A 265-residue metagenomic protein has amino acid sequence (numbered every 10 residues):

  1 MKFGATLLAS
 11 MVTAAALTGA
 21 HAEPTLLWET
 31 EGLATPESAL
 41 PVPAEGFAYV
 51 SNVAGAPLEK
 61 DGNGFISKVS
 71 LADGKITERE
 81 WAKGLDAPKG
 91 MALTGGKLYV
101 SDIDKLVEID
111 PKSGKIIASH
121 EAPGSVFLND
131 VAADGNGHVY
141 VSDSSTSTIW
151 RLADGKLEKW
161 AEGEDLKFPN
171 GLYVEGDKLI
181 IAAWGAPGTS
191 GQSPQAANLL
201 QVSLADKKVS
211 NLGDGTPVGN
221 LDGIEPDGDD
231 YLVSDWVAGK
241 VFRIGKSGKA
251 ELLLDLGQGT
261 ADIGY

Functional and structural regions predicted by a protein language model:
M1-H21: Gram-negative bacterial Sec-dependent N-terminal signal peptides
A22-P36: A short helix->beta-strand "capping" segment at the edge of beta-propeller domains
L27, K105-H138, S142-T146: Asp-box/WD-like beta-propeller blade repeats and closely related beta-sheet repeat scaffolds
L27-E31, T77-A82, I117-E121, E158-E164 (+2 more regions): Beta-propeller fold detector
L33-G46, S51, A56, G62-N63 (+6 more regions): Beta-rich, blade/repeat-based domains predominating in secreted/periplasmic proteins but also intracellular
A54-L58, K105, T146-S147, A186-S190 (+1 more regions): Short glycine/acidic-enriched loop and turn motifs that connect beta-strands
S67, V107-E108, T148-W150, L200 (+1 more regions): WD40 beta-propeller blade core
S70-G74, D110-K115, L152-K156, S203-K207 (+1 more regions): Short loop/turn segments that connect beta-strands within beta-propeller blades
